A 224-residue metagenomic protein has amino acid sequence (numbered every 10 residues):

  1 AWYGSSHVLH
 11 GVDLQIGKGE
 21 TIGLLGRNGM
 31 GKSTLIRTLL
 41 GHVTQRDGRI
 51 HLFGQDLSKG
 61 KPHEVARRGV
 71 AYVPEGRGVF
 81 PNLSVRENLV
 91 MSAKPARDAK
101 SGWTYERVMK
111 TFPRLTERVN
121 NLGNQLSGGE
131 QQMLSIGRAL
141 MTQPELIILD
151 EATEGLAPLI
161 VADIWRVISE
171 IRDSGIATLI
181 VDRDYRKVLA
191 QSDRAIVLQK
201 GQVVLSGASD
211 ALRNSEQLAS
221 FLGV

Functional and structural regions predicted by a protein language model:
G4, I22, T44, G60-P62 (+4 more regions): ABC-type ATPase nucleotide-binding domains, specifically the catalytic core motifs of the NBD
L25-R27: The feature captures the beta-strand-to-loop junction immediately N-terminal to the Walker
L40: Helix-to-loop junction immediately C-terminal to a conserved catalytic motif
G48-Q55, R68, S101-Y105, G207: Conserved ABC transporter NBD signature motif
L122-L126, E130: Conserved ABC ATPase signature
A139-L140: ABC ATPase C-loop
